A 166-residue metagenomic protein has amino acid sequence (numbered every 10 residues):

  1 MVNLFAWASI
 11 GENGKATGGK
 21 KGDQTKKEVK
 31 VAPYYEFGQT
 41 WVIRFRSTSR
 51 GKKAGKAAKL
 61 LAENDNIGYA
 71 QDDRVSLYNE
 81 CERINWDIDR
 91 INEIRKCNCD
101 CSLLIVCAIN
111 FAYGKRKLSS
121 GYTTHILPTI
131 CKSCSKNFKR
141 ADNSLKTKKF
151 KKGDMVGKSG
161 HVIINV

Functional and structural regions predicted by a protein language model:
M1, K148-K149: Short, surface-exposed loop and linker segments with low hydrophobicity and enrichment for Pro/Ser/Thr
M1-K117, S159-H161: N-terminal capping segments
A16, Q24, Y122-T123, P128 (+1 more regions): Intrinsically disordered/low-complexity terminal segments and short unstructured peptides
G114-F138: Short, basic/aromatic beta-hairpin or loop at an interaction surface
K136-K148: Short alpha-helix capping/helix-loop boundary micro-motifs
K152-D154: Loop/turn positions that initiate beta-strands
V162-V166: Short, compositionally biased
